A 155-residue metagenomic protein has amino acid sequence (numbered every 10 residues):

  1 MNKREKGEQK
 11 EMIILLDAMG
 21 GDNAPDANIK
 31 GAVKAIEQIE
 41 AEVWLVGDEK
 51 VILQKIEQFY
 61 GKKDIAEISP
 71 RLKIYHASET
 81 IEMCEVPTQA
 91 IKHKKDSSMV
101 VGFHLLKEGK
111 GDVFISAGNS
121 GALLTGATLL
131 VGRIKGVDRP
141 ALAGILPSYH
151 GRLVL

Functional and structural regions predicted by a protein language model:
M1-L45, E49-Q89, H104, V113 (+1 more regions): Anion-binding alpha/beta catalytic cores of soluble intermediary-metabolism enzymes, centered on
K92: NAD(P)H-binding glycine-rich loop region in Rossmannoid oxidoreductase-like domains and their noncatalytic homologs
K95-G109: Short, well-structured alpha-helical segments in soluble
